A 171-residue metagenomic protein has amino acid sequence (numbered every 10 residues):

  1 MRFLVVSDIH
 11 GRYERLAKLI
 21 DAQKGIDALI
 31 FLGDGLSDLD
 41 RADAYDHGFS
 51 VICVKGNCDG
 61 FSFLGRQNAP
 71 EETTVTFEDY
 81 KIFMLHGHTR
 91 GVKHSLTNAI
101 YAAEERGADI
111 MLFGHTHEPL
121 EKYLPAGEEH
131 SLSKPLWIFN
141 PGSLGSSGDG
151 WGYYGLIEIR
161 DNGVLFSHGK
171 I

Functional and structural regions predicted by a protein language model:
M1-F3, T74-F83, P125-A126, H130-I138 (+1 more regions): Beta-strand-turn-beta hairpins that frame and shape the catalytic cleft of phosphate-ester-processing enzymes
M1-G48, D59, G65-P70, W151-Y153 (+2 more regions): N-terminal active-site segment of His-dependent metallophosphoesterases
V5-S7, A28-D34, I52-N57, F83-H86 (+2 more regions): Active-site neighborhood of phospho(di)ester-bond hydrolases with catalytic His/Asp-centered motifs
H10-E14, L36-D40, C58-F63, T89-H94 (+3 more regions): Active-site environment of divalent metal-dependent phosphoester hydrolases
R15, Y101-R106, S131-I171: Binuclear metal-dependent phosphoesterase catalytic core
H47-V51, P135-W137: Glycine-enriched alpha-helix->loop->beta-strand junction motifs that scaffold or abut catalytic
I52-H94: Helix-adjacent hinge/juxtasegments
T74, K81-T116, E121: Internal catalytic-core helix/loop-beta-alpha segment that presents or stabilizes conserved functional determinants
